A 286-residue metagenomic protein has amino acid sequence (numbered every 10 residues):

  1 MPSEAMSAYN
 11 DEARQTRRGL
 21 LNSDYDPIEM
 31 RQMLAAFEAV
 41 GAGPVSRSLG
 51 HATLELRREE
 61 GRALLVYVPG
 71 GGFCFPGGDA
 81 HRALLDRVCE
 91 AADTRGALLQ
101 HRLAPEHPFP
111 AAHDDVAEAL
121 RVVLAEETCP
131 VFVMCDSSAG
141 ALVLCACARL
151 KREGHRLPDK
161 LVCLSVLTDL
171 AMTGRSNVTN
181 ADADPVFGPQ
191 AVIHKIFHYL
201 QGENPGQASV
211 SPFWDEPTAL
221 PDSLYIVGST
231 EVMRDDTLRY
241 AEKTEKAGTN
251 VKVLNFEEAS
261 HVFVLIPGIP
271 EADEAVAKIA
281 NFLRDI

Functional and structural regions predicted by a protein language model:
M1-R58: A glycine/proline-hinged amphipathic helix-loop "lid/cap" segment that gates access to hydrophobic ligand pockets
A5-S7, T16, L20, S48-E55 (+1 more regions): Alpha/beta-hydrolase superfamily serine-hydrolase fold, recognizing
